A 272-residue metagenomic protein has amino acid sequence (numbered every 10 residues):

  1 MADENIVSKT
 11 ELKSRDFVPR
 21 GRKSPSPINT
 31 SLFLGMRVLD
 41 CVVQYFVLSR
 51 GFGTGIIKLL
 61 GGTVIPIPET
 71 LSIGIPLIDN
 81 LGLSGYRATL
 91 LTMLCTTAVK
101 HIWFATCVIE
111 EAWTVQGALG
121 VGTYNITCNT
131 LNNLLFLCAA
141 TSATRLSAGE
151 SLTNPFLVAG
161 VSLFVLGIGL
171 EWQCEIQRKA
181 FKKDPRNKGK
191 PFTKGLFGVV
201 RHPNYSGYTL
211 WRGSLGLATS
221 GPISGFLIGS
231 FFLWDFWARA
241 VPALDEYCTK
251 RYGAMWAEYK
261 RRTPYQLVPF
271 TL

Functional and structural regions predicted by a protein language model:
A2-L59, I65, T70-P76, T144-Q177 (+1 more regions): Hydrophobic transmembrane alpha-helices
G53, L60-G149, L163: Intramembrane catalytic core of multi-pass membrane enzymes that act on lipidic substrates
